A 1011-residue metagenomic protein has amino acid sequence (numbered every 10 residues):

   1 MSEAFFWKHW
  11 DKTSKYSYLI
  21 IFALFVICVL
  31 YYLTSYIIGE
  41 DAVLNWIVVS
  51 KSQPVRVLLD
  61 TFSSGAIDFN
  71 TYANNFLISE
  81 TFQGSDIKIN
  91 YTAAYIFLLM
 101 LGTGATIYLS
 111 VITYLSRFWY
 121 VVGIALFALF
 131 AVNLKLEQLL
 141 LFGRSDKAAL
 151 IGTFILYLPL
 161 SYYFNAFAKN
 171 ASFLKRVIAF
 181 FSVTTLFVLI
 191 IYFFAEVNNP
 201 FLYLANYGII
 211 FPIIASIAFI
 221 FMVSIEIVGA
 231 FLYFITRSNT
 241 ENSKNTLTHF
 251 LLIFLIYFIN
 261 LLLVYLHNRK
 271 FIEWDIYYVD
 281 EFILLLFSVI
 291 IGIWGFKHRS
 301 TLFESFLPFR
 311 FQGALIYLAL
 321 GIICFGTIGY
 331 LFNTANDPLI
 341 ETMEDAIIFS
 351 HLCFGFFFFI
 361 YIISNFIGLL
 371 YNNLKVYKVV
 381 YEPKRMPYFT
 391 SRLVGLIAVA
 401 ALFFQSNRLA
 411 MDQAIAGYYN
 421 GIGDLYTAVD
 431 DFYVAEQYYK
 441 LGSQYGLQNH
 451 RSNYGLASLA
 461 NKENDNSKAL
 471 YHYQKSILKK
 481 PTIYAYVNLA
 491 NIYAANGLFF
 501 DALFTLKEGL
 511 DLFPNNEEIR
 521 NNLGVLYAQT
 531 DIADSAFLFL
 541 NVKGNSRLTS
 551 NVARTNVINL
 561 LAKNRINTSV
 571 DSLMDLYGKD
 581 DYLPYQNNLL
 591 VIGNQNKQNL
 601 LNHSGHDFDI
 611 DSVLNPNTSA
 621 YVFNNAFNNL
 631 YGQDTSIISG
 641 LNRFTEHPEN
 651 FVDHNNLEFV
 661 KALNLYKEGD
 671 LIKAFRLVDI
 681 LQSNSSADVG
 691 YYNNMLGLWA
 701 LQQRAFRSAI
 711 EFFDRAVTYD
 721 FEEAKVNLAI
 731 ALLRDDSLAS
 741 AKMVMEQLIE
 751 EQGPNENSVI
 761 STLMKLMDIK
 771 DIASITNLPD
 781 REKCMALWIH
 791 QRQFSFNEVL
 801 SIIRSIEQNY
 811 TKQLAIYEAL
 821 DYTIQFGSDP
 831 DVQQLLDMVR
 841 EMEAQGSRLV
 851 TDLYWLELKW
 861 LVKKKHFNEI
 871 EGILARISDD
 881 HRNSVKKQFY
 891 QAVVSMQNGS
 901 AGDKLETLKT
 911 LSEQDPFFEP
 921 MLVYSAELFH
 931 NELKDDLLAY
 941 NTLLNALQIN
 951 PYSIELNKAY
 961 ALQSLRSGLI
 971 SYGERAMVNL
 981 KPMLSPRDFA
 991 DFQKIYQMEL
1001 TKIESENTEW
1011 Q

Functional and structural regions predicted by a protein language model:
L33-G39, F76-T81, F130-G143, N165-F167 (+5 more regions): Juxtamembrane "helix-exit" motif on the non-cytosolic side of transmembrane helices
L139-I155, I209-F221, I276-V379: Membrane-embedded alpha-helical segments of integral membrane proteins
V380-Q413: Internal/C-terminal transmembrane anchor helices
S406-M411, L441-G446, S476-K480, G509-P514 (+14 more regions): Solenoid-like repeat scaffolds
D412-D531: Soluble catalytic regions of membrane-associated enzymes that act on cell-envelope and secretory-pathway components
N420, R451-G455, Y484-L489, E518-V525 (+14 more regions): Alpha-solenoid helical repeat scaffolds
Y426-T427, A460, Y493, Y527 (+10 more regions): Residue at a conserved register position within TPR or TPR-like alpha-solenoid repeats
A435, A469, A502, A536 (+10 more regions): Single-residue signature of alpha-solenoid repeat helices
